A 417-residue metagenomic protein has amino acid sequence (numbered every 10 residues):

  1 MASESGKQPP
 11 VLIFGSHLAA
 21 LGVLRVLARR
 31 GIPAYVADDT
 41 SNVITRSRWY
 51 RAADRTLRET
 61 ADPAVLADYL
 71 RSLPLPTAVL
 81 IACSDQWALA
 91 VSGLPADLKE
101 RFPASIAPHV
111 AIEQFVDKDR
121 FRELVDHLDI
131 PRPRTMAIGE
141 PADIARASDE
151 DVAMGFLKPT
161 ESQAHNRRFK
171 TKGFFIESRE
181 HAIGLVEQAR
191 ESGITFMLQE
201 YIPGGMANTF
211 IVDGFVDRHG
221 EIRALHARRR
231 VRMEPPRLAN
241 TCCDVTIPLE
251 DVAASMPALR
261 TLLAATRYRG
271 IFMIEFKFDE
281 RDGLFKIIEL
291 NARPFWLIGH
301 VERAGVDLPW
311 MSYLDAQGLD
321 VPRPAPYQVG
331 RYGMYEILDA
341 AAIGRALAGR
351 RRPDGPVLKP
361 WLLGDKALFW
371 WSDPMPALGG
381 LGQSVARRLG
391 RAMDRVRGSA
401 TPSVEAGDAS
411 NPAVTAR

Functional and structural regions predicted by a protein language model:
L12-R25: Glycine-rich adenosine-cofactor-binding loop
P33, P74-V116, P131-R134: A short, GP-enriched loop/loop-strand-helix hinge that lies immediately N-terminal to, or at the N-terminal rim
V36-Y50: Short, glycine/polar-rich helix-capping loops at beta-to-alpha or helix-loop-helix junctions that flank or form
A53-R71: Glycine-rich, highly charged phosphate/nucleotide-binding loops
I112-M197, R218-E221, A253-A254, S399-A400: Active-site nucleotide/adenylate-binding loops and adjacent lid/helix of ATP-dependent enzymes
R179-G184, E200-R267, N291-A316: ATP-dependent carboxylate/phosphate-activation module, predominantly the ATP-grasp catalytic core and closely related
Q199-E200, R269-R281: A short glycine-rich, hydrophobically flanked beta-strand micro-motif that places a catalytic Asp/Glu for divalent metal
L314-R417: Peripheral (often C-terminal) accessory segments that flank ATP-dependent C-N-forming ligase machineries
